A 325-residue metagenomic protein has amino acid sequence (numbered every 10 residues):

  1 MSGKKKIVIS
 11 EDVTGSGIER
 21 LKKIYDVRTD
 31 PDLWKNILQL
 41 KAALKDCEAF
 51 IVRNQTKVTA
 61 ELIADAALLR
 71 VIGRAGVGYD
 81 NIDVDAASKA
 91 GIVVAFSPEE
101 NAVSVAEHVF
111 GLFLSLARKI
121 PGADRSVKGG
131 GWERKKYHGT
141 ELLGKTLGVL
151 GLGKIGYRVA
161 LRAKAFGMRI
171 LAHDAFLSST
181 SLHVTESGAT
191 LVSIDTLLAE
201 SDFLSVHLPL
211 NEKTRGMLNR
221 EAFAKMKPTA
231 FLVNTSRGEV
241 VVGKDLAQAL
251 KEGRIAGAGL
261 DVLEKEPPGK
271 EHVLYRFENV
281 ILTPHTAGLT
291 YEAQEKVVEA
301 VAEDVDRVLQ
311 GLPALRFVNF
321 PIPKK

Functional and structural regions predicted by a protein language model:
M1-A95, A199, N219: An N-terminal-biased, well-structured beta-alpha scaffold segment characteristic of Rossmann-like dinucleotide-binding
E11, D174-F176, S236: N-terminal Rossmann-fold cofactor-binding loop
E48-A49, V71, F203, F231 (+2 more regions): Short, Asp-centered acidic motifs that coordinate Mg2+ and/or phosphate in catalytic or ligand-binding sites
Q55, V77, D202, L208-L210 (+2 more regions): Short glycine-/small-residue-rich Rossmann-like dinucleotide-binding loops
K57, G78-N81, F96, E100 (+4 more regions): Residue-level detector of alpha-helix initiation sites
A90, P98-T146, R158-L161, A165 (+2 more regions): Phosphate-binding beta-alpha-beta segment of Rossmann-like dinucleotide-binding domains, i.e., the NAD(P)
V94-A95, R220, T229-K325: Rossmann-like dinucleotide-binding domain for NAD(H)/NADP(H)
K135-P228: Rossmann-like dinucleotide/phosphate-binding beta-alpha-beta segment
